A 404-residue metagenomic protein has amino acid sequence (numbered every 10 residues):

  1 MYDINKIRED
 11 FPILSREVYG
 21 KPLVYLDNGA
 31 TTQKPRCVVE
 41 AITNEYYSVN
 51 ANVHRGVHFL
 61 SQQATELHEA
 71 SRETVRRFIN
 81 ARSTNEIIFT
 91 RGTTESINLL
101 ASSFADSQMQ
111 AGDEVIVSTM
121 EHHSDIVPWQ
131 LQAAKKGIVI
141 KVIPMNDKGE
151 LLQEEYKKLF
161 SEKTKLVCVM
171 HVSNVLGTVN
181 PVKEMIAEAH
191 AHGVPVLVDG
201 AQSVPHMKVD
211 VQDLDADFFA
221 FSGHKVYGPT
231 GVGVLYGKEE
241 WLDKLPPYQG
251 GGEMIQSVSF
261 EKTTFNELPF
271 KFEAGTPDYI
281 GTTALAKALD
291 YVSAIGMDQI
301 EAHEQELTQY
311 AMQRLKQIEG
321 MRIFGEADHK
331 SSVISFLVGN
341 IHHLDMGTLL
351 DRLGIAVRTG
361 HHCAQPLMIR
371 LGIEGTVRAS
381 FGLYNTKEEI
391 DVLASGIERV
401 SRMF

Functional and structural regions predicted by a protein language model:
M1-F404: Pyridoxal 5′-phosphate
